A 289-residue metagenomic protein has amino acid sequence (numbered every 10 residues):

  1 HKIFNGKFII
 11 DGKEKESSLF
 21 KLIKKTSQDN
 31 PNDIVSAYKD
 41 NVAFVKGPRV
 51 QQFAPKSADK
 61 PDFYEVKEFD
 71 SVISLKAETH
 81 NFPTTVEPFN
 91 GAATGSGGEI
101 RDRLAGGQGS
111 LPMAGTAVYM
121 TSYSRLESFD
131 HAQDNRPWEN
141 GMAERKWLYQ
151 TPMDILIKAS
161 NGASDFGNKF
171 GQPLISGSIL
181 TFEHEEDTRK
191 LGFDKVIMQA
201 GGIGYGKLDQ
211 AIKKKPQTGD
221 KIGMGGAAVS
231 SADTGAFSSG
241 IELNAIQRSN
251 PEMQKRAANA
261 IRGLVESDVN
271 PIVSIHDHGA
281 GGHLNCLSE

Functional and structural regions predicted by a protein language model:
H1-E289: Glycine/proline-enriched, intrinsically flexible loops and inter-domain linkers
